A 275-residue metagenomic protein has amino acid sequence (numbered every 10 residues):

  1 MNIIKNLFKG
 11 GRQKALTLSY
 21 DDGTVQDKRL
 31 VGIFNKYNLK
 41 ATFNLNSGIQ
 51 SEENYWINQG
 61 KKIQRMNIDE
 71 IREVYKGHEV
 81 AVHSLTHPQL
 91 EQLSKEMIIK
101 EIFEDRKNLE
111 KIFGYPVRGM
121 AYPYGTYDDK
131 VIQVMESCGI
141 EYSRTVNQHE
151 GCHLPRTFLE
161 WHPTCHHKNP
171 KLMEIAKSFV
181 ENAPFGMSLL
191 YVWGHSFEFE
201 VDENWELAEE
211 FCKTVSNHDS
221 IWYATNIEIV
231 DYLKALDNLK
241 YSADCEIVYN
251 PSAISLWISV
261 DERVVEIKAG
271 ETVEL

Functional and structural regions predicted by a protein language model:
M1-Q26: Boundary/entry segment of secreted carbohydrate-active catalytic domains
N2-F8, K36, E110, Y142-G151 (+2 more regions): C-terminal domain-boundary segment and adjacent tail
T17-L18, E79, I221: Hydrophobic "anchor" residues on beta-strands that sit immediately upstream of conserved functional sites
Y20-G23, S84, S196, N226: Active-site metal-binding loops of divalent metal-dependent hydrolases
R29-I33, K130-V134, L207-F211: A short acidic, amphipathic alpha-helical/loop segment
N35-E141, N147-W161, C165, M187-S196: Metal-dependent polysaccharide deacetylase catalytic core of the NodB/CE4 family, i.e., the active-site-bearing domain
K95-K100, P170-M173, D202-W205, E209: Non-membrane alpha-helical structural segments and their capping/turn regions in soluble enzymes
Q133, S137-N147, H166-M187, E209-V215: Catalytic-core region of carbohydrate-active enzymes that cleave or remodel glycosidic bonds
